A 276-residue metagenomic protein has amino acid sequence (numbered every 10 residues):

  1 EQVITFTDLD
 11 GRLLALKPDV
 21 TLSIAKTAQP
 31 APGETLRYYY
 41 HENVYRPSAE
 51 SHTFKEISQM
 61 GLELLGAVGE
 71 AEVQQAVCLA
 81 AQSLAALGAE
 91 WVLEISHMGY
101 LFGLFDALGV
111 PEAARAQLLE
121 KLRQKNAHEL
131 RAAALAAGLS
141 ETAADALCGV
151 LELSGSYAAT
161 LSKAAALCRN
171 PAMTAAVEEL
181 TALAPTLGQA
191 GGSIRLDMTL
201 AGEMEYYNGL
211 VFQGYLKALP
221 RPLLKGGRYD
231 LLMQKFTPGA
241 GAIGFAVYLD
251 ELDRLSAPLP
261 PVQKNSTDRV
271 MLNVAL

Functional and structural regions predicted by a protein language model:
E1-V20, Q74, C78: TRNA-binding/sensing appendages of the translation machinery
Q2-D8, V110-L135, L139, L216: Acidic, His- and aromatic-enriched active-site or binding-groove loops in soluble protein domains that engage sugars
L16, S96, V247: A conserved hydrophobic position in a structured secondary element of the catalytic/binding core that shapes
D19-P32, L36-A89, A133-L276: Positively charged, Gly/Ser-enriched RNA/tRNA-binding surfaces
K55-M60, S96-G103: Short, conserved phosphate-binding/catalytic loop or strand-edge motifs used in phosphoryl-/nucleotidyl-transfer
A76, H97-Y100, A114, L118 (+3 more regions): Internal, well-ordered alpha-helical segments in soluble enzyme and binding-protein domains
H97, K125-N126, S156: Short, solvent-exposed helix-helix connector turns and helix-capping sites enriched in acidic/polar residues
